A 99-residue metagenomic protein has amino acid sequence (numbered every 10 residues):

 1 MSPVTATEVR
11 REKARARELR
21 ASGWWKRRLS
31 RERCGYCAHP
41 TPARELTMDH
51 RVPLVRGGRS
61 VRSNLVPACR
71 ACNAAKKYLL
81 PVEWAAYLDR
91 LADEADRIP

Functional and structural regions predicted by a protein language model:
M1-Y36: Short, charged surface segments at domain edges that flank catalytic/cofactor-binding sites
S2-A6, L19, V55-N64, A74-P99: Polybasic, low-complexity binding patches
S30, T41, D89-A92: Short linear sequence elements within intrinsically disordered, low-complexity coil regions
R33, T47, A68: The −1 position to Zn-ligating cysteines in a subset of zinc-ribbon hairpins
A38, R70-N73: Cys/His-coordinated zinc-binding microdomains
A38-L65: Histidine-centered nuclease catalytic patch
T47-M48, A71, Y78: Alpha-helical architecture
